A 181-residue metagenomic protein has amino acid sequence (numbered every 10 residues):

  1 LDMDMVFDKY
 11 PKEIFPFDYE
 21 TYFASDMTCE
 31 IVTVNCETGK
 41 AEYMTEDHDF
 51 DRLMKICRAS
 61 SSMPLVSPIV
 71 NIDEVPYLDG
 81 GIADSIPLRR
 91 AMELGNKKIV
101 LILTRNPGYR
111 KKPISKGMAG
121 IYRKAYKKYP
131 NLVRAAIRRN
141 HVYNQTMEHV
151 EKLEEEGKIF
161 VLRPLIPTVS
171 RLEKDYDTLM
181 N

Functional and structural regions predicted by a protein language model:
L1-N181: Patatin-like phospholipase
